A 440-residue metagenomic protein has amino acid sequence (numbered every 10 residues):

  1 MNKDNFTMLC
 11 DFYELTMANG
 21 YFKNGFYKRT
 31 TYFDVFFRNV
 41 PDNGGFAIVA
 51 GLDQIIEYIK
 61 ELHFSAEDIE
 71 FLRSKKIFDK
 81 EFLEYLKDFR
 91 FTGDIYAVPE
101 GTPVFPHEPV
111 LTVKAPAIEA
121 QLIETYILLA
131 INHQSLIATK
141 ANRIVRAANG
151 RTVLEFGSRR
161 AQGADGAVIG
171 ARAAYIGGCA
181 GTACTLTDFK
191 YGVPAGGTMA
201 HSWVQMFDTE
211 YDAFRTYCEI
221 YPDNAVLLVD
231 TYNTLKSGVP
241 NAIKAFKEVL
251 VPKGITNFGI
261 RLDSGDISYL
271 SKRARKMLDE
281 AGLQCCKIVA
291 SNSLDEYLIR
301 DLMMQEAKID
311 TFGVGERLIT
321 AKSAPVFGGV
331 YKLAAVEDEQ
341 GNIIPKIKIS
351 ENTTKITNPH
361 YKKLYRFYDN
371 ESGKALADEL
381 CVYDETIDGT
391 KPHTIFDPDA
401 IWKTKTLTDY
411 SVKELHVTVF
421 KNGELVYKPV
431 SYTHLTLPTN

Functional and structural regions predicted by a protein language model:
M1-Y32, N39-P41, I77-F78, L83-I95 (+6 more regions): Buried, small/hydrophobic-residue-enriched core segments of structured protein domains
Y32-K87: N-terminal, Lys/Arg-enriched amphipathic/low-complexity engagement segments that precede the first folded domain
G196, I260, I288, D310-F312: Hydrophobic residues within beta-strands of alpha/beta enzymes
V289-E296, G315-R317: Glycine-rich beta-to-alpha transition loops that act as phosphate-gripper elements at the mouths of alpha/beta enzyme
D310-S323: Glycine-rich phosphate-binding active-site loops on the catalytic face of alpha/beta enzymes
K322-Q340: C-terminal helical cap(s) of enzyme catalytic domains, especially alpha/beta-barrels
T357-D409: Charge-patterned, long linear interaction tracts outside catalytic cores
T433-T439: Conserved small/polar residues in nucleotide/adenosyl-binding loops
